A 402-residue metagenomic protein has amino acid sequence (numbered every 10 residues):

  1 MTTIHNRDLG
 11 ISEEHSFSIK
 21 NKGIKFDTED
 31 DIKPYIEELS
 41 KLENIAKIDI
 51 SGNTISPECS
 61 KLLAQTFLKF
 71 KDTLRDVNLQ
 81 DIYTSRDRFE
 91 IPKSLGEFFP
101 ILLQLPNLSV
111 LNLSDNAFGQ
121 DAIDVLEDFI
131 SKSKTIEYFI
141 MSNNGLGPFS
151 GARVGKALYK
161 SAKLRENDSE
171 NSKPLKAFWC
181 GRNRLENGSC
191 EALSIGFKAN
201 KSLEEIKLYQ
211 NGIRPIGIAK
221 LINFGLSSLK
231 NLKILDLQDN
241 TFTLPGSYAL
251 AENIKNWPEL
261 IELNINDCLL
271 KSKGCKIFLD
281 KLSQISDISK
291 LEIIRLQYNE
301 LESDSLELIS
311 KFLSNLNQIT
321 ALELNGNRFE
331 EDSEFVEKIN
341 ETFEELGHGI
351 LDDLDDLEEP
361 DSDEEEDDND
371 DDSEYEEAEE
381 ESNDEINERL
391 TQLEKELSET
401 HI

Functional and structural regions predicted by a protein language model:
M1-I402: Leucine-rich tandem repeat or coiled-coil scaffolds
